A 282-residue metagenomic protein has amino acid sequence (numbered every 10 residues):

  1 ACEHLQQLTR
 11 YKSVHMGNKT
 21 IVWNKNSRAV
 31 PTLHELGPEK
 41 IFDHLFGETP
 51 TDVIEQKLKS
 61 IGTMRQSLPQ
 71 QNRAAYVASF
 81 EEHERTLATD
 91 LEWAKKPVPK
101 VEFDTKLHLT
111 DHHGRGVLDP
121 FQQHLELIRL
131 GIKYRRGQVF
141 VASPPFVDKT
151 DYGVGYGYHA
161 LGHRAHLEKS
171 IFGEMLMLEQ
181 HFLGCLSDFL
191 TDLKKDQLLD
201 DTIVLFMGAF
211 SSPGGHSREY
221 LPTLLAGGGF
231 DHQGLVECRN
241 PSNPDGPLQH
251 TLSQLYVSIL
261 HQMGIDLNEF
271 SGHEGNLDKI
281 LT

Functional and structural regions predicted by a protein language model:
A1-T282: Ligand-binding pockets and gating/stacking loops
